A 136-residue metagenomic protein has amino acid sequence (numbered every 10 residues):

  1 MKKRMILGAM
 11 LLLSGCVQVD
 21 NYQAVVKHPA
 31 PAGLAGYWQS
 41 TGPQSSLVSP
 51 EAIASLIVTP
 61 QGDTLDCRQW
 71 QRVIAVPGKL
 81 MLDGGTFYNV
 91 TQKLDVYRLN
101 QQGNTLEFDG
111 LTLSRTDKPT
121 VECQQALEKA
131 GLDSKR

Functional and structural regions predicted by a protein language model:
K2-G8: Sec-dependent signal peptide recognition, specifically the positively charged N-region followed immediately by
L12-G15: C-terminal motif of bacterial Sec signal peptides marking the signal peptidase cleavage site
V17-V19: Bacterial signal peptide processing site
Y22-Q39, G131: N-terminal helix-cap/turn-to-beta initiation motif at the start of protein domains
A24, S40-F87: N-terminal glycine/threonine-rich, aromatic-flanked beta-hairpin/loop signature
A30, D63-Q69, C123, K129: A composition-driven surface/loop motif
L82-L99: An anionic, turn-rich surface loop/hairpin at beta-sheet edges that serves as a generic interaction/coordination patch
F108-R136: C-terminal partner/receptor-binding element of secreted or periplasmic proteins
